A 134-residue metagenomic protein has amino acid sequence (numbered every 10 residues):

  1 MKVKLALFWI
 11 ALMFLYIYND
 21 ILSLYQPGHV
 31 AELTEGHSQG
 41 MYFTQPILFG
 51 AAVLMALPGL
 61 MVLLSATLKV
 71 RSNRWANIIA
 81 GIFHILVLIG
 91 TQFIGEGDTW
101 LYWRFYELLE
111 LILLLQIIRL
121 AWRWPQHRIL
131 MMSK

Functional and structural regions predicted by a protein language model:
M1-L15: Cytosolic juxtamembrane helix and N-cap/initiation of the first transmembrane helix
L12-L22, L57-M61, A80-G90, L109-R119: Membrane-embedded alpha-helical transmembrane segments of multi-pass integral membrane proteins
L12-P46, V53: Hydrophobic transmembrane helix segments
L24, G28-A31, V70, F93-W100 (+1 more regions): Transmembrane helix-loop junctions in multipass membrane proteins, especially transporters and channels
A52, F105-I112: Membrane-interface loop-to-helix entry segments
A56-W75: Juxtamembrane helix-break-helix junctions at the cytosolic face of small multi-pass alpha-helical membrane proteins
N73, L86-Y106: Membrane-helix boundary connector in multi-pass membrane proteins
I112-K134: Membrane-water interface at the C-terminal end of transmembrane alpha helices
